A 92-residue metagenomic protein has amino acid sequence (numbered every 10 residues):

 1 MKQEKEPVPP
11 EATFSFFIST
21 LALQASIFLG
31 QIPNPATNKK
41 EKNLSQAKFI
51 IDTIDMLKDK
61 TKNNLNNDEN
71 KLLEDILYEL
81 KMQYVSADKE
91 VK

Functional and structural regions predicted by a protein language model:
M1-D52, M56, D68-K92: N-terminal intrinsically disordered, cationic/polar leader segments that include organellar targeting peptides
T61: Acidic, glycine-enriched active-site microenvironments
